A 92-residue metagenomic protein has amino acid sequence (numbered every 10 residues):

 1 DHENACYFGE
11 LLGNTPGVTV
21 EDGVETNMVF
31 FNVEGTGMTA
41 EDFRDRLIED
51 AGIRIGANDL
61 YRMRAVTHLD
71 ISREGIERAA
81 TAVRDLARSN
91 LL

Functional and structural regions predicted by a protein language model:
D1-F8: Structural signature of PLP-dependent enzymes
H2, G17-L47, L69-I71: Conserved PLP-binding catalytic core of the aspartate aminotransferase-like
T15-V24, G56-D59, L91-L92: Flexible, glycine/charged-enriched surface loops at secondary-structure junctions
M28, I53-R54: Structural motif
M38, D45, E49-D50, A57-L92: PLP-dependent enzyme catalytic core of the Aspartate aminotransferase-like
